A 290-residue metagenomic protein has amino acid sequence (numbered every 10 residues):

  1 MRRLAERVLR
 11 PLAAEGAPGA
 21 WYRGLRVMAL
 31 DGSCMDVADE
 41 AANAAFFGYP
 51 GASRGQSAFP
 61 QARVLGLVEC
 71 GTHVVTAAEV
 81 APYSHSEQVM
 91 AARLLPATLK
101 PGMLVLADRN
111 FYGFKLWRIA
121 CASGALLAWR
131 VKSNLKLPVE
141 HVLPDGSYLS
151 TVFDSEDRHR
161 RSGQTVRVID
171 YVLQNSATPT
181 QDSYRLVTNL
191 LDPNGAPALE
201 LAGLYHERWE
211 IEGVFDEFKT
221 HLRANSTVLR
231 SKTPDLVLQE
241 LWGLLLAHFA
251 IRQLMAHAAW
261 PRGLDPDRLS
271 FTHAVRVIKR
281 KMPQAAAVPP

Functional and structural regions predicted by a protein language model:
R2-V8, A17, Y22-R26, L30-P290: Single, function-defining residue in the core of a domain
A14: Glycine/small-residue-rich loop that forms an oxyanion/phosphate-binding "nest" at active or ligand-binding sites
